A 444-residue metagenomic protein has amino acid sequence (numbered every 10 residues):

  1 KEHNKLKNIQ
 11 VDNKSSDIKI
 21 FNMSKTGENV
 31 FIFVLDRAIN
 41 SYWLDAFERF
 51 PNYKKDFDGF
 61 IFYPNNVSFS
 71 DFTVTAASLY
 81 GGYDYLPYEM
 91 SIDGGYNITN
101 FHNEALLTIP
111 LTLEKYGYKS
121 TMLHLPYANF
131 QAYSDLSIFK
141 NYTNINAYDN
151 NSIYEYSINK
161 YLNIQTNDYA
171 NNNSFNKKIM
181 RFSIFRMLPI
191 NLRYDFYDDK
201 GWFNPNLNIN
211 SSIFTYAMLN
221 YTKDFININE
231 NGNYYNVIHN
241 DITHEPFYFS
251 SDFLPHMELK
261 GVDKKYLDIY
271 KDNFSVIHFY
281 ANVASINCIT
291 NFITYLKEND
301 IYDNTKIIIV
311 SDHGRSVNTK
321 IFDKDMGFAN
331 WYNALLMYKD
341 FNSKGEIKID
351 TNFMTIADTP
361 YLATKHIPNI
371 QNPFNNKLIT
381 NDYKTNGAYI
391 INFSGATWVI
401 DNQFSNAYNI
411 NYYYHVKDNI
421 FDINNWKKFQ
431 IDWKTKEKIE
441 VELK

Functional and structural regions predicted by a protein language model:
K1-K444: Catalytic domains that recognize anionic headgroups
